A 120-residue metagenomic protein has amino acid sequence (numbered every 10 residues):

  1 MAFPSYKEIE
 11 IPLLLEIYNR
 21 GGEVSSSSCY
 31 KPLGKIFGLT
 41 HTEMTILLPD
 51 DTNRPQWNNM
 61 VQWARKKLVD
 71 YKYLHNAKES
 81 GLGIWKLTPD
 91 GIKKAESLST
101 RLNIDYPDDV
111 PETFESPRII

Functional and structural regions predicted by a protein language model:
A2-P4, G34-Q62: Short, positively charged loop/turn segments that connect secondary-structure elements
A2-S28: Positively charged, polyanion-binding regions of nucleic-acid-associated proteins
K31: Basic nucleic-acid-binding interfaces
I36-T40, Y71, R101: Conserved, well-folded catalytic cores of nucleic-acid-processing and energy-transducing macromolecular machines
R65-K66: Short, hydrophobic-biased segments on the C-terminal half of alpha helices that form "recognition helices"
V69-E79: A short, conserved structural fragment
G81-T88: Minor-groove-contacting beta-hairpin "wing" of winged helix-turn-helix DNA-binding domains
P89-I120: Short, amphipathic alpha-helical interaction segments positioned at domain boundaries
